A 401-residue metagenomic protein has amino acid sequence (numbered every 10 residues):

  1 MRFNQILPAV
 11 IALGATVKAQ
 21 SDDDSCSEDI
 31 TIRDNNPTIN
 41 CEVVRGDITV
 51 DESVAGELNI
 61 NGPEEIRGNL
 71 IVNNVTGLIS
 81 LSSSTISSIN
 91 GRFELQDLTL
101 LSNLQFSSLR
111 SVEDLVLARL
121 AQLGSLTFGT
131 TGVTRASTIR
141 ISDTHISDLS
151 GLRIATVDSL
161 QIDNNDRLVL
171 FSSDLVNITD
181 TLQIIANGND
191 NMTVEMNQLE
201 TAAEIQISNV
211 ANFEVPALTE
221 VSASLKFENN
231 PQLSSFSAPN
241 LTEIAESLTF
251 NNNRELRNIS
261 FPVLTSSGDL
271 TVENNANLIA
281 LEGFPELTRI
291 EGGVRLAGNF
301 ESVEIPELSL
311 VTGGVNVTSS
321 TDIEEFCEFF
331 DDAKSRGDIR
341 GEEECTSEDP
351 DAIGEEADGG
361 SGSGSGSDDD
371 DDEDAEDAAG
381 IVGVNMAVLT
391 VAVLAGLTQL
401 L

Functional and structural regions predicted by a protein language model:
M1-V10, V384-M386, L401: Classical eukaryotic N-terminal signal peptides for Sec-dependent ER targeting/secretion, especially the positively
V10-S25, L397-L401: N-terminal signal peptide
D22-P37, R45-N59, I66-L101, Q105-S147 (+9 more regions): Concave beta-strand-loop units of leucine-rich repeat
F329-E376: C-terminal low-complexity, Ser/Thr- and acidic/Pro-rich disordered "stalk" regions positioned immediately N-terminal
E376-L401: Cleavable C-terminal sorting propeptides in eukaryotic secreted/cell-surface proteins
